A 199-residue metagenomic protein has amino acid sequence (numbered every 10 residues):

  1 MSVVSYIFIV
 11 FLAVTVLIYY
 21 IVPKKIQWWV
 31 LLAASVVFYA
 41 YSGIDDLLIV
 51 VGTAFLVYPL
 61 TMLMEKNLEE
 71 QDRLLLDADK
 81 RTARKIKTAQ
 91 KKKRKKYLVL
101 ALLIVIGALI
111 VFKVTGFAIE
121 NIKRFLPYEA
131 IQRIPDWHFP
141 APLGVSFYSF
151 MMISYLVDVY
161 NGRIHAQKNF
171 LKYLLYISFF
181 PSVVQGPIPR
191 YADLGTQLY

Functional and structural regions predicted by a protein language model:
M1-Y199: Membrane-embedded transmembrane alpha-helical bundles that form the catalytic cores of multi-pass lipid-modifying
